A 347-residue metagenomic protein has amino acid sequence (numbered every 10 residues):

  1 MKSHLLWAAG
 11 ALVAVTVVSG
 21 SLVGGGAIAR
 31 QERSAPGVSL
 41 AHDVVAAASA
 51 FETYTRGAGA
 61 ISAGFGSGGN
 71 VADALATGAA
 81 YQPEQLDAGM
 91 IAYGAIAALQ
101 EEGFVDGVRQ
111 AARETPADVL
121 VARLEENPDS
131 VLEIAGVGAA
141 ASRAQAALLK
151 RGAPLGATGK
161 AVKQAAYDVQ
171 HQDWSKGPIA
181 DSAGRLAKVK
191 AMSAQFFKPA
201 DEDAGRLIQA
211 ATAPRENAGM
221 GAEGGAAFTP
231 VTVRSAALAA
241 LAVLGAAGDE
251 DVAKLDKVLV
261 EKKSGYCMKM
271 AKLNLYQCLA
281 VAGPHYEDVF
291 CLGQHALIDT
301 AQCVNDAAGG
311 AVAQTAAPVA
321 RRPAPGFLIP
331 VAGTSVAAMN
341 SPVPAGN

Functional and structural regions predicted by a protein language model:
K2-A11, G20-A246, P325-A345: Acidic/polar low-complexity scaffolding segments in large eukaryotic proteins
A247-D251: Short hydrophobic alpha-helical membrane-entry/anchor segments
V252-T315: Secreted, short cysteine-rich peptides and small extracellular cysteine-rich domains stabilized by multiple disulfide
A301-N347: Short, low-complexity, Pro/Ser/Thr/Gly-rich segments in the mature regions of secreted, periplasmic
